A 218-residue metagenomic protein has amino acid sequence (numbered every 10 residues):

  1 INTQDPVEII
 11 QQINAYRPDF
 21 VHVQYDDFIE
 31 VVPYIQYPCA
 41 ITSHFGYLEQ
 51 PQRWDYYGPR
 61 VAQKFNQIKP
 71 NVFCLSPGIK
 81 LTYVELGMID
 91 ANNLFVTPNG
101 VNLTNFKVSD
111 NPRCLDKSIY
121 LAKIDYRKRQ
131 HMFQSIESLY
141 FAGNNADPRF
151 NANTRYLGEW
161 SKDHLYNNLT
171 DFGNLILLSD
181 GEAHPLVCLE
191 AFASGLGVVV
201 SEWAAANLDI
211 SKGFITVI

Functional and structural regions predicted by a protein language model:
F20-Y25, V32-Q52, F73: Active-site proximal beta-strand in glycosyltransferases
Y47, G78-I79, V96-K107, A146-D147: Short beta-strand->alpha-helix junction loop in the catalytic core of nucleotide-activated group-transfer enzymes
P51-W54, V84-E85, P98-D116: Acidic anion/phosphate-binding donor-loop and adjacent secondary structure in glycosyltransferase catalytic cores
W54, P59-N93: A short, active-site helix/loop in glycosyltransferases that binds the activated sugar's phosphate group
N111-K128, Q134-Y140: Conserved donor-binding/catalytic core segment of Leloir-type glycosyltransferases
Y166, L189-A193, N207-L208: Short alpha-helical segment that forms part of, or immediately flanks, the ligand-binding pocket in carbohydrate-active
D180: Aromatic "clamp/platform" in nucleotide-sugar-dependent glycosyltransferases that forms part of the donor/acceptor
G197-S201, N207: Short hydrophobic beta-strand element within catalytic cores of glycosyltransferases and related nucleotide-activated
